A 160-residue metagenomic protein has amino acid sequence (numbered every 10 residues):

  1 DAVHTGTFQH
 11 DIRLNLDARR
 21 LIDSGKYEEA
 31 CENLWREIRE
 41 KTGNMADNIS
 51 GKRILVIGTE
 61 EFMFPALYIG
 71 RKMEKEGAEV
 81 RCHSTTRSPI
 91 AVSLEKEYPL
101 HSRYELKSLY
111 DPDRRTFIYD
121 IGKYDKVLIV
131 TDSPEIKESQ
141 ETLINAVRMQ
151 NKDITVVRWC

Functional and structural regions predicted by a protein language model:
D1-C160: PRPP-associated nucleotide enzymes
